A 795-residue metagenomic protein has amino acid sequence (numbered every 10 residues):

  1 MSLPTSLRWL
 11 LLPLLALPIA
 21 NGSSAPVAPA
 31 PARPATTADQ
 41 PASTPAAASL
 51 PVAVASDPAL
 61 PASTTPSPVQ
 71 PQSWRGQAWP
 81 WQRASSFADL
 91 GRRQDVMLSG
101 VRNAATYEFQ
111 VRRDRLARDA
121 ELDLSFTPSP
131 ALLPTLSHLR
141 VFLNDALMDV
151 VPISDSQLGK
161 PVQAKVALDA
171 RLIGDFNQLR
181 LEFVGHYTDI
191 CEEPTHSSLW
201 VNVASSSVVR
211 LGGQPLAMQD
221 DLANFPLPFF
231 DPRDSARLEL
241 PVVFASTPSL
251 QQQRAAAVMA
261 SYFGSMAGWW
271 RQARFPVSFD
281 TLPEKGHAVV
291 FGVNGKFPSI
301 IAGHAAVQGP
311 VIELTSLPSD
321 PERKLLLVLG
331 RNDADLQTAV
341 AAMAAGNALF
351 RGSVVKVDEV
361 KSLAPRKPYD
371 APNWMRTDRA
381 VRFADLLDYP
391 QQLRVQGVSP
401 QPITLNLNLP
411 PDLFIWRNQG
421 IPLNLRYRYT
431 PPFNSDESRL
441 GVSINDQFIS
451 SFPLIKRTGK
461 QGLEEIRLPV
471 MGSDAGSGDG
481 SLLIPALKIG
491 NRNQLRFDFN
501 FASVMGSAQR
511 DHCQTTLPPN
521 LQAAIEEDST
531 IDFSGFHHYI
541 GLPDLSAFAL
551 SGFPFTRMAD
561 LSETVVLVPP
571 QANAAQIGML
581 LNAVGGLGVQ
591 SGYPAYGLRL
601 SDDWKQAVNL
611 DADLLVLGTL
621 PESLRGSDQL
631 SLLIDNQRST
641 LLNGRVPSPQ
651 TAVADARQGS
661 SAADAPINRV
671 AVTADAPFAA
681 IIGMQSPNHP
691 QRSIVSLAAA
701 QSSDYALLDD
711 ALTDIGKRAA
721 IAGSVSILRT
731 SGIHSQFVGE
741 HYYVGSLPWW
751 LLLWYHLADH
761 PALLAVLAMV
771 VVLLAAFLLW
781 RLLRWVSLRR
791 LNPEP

Functional and structural regions predicted by a protein language model:
S2-A25: Sec-dependent N-terminal signal peptides
A25-P795: Solvent-exposed alpha-helical segments and adjacent loops that form catalytic or protein-interaction surfaces
